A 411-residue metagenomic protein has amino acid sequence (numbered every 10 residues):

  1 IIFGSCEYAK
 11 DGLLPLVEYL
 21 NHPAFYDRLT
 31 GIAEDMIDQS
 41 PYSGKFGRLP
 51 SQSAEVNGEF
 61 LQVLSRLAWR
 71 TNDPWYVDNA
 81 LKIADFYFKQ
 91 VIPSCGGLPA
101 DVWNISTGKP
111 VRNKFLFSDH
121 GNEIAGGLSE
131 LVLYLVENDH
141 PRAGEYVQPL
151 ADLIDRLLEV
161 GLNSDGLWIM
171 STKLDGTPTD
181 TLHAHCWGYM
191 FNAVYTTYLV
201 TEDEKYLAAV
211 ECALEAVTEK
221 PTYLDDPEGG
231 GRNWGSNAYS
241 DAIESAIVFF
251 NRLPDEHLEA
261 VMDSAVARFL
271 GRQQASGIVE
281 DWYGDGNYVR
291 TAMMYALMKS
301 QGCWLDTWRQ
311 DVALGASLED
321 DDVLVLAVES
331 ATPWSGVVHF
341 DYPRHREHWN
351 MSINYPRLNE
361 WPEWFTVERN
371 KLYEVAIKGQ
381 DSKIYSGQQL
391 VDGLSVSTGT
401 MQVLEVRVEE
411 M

Functional and structural regions predicted by a protein language model:
I1-E410: Glycan-recognition and catalytic cores of secretory/periplasmic carbohydrate-active enzymes
